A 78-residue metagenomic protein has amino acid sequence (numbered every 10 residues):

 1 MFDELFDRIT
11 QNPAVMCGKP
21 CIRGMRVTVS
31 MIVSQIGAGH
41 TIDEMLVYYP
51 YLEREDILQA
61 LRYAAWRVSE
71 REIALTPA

Functional and structural regions predicted by a protein language model:
M1-V27: N-terminal first-folded block
R26-Y63: Amphipathic, hydrophobic secondary-structure cores in small proteins
A64-E72: Short, basic alpha-helical nucleic acid-contact segments in DNA-binding proteins and DNA transaction factors
E72-A78: Long, compositionally biased
